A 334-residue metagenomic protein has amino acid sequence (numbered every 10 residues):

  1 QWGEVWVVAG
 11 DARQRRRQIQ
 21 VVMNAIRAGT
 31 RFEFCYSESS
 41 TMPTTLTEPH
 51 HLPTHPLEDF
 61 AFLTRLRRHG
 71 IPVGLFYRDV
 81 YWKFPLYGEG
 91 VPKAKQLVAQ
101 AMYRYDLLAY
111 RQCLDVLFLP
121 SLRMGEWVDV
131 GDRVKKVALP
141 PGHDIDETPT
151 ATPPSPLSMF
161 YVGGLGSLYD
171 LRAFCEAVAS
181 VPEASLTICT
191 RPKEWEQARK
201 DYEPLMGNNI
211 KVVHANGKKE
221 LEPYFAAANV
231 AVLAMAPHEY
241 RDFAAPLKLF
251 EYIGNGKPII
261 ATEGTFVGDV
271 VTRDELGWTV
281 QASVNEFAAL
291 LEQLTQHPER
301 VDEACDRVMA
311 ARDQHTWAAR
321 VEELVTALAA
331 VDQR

Functional and structural regions predicted by a protein language model:
Q1-R13, Q18-Q20, N24, T30 (+2 more regions): N-terminal subdomain of nucleotide-sugar transferases
L57-R68, K83, Q96-V116: Membrane-proximal helix-turn-helix segments that form the acceptor-binding/catalytic region of lipid-linked
A99-Q100, D106-T150: Donor nucleotide-sugar binding/catalytic pocket of nucleotide-sugar-dependent glycosyltransferases
P149-Y169, C175-A179, L186-T190: Conserved donor-binding/catalytic core segment of Leloir-type glycosyltransferases
T150, A282-V284, Q296-A329: A charged, aromatic-enriched C-terminal amphipathic alpha-helix characteristic of glycosyltransferases across folds
Y169, K219-Y224, N229-E251, A261-D269: Nucleotide-sugar-dependent
T190, Q197-A227: Nucleotide-activated donor-binding/catalytic signature segment of Leloir-type glycosyltransferases, i.e., the conserved
G268-Q293: Change "using UDP/GDP/dTDP sugars" to "using nucleotide sugars
